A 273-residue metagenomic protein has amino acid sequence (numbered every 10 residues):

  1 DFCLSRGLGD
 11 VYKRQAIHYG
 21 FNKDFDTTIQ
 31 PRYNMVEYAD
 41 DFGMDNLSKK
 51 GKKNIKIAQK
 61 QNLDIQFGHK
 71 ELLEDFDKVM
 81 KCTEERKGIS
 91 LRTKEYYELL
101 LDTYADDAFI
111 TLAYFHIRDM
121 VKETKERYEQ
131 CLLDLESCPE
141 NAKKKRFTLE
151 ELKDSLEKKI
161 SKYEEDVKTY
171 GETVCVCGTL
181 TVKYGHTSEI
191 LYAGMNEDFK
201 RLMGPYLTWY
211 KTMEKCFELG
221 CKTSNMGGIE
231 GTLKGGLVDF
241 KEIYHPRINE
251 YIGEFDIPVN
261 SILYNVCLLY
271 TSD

Functional and structural regions predicted by a protein language model:
D1-Y12, Y270-D273: Single conserved hydrophobic/aromatic residue that forms the stacking wall/gate of nucleotide- or nucleobase-binding
R6, D10-K50, I57, L63 (+1 more regions): Internal, well-ordered alpha/beta segment that forms a basic, Gly-enriched binding/recognition surface
Y19-F42, L219-S272: Active-site/acyl-donor-binding loops of N-acyltransferases
K50-F199: A conserved beta-strand-loop-helix scaffold within acyl/acetyltransferase catalytic domains
M195-M203, G228-T232: Short, contiguous acidic/charged loop-to-helix segments that flank catalytic cores in large enzymes
L202-M213: Conserved acetyl-CoA-binding loop-helix of GNAT-fold acetyltransferases
C216: Hydrophobic pocket-lining residues that define ligand/cofactor binding sites across diverse proteins
